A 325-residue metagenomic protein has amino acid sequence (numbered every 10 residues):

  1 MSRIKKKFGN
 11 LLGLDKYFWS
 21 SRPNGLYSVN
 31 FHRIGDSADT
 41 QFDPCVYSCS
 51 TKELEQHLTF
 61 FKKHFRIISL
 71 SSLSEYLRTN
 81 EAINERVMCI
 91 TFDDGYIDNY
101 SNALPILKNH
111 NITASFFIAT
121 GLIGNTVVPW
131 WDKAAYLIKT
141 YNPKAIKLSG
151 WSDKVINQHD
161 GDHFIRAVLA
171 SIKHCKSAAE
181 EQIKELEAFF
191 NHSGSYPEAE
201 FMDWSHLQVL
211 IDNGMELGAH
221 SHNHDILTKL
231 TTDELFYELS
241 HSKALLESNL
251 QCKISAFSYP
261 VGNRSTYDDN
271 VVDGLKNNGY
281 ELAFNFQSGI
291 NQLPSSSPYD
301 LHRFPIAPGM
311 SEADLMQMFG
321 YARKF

Functional and structural regions predicted by a protein language model:
M1-T91, D98, P129-L137, P143-I146 (+1 more regions): C-terminal active-site subregion of NodB/CE4 polysaccharide deacetylases
S21-P23, T126-N213: Extended, charge-rich helix/loop segments that form flexible, surface "patches" used to engage negatively charged
F92-G95, S221: Active-site metal-binding loops of divalent metal-dependent hydrolases
N102-I106, H206, N270-G274: A short acidic, amphipathic alpha-helical/loop segment
N102-T120: A short alpha/beta connector and helix-capping loop motif
T120-G124, S288: Short beta-alpha junction loops
E198-E216, N223-L250: Alpha-helical scaffold elements lining the catalytic groove of polysaccharide deacetylases
